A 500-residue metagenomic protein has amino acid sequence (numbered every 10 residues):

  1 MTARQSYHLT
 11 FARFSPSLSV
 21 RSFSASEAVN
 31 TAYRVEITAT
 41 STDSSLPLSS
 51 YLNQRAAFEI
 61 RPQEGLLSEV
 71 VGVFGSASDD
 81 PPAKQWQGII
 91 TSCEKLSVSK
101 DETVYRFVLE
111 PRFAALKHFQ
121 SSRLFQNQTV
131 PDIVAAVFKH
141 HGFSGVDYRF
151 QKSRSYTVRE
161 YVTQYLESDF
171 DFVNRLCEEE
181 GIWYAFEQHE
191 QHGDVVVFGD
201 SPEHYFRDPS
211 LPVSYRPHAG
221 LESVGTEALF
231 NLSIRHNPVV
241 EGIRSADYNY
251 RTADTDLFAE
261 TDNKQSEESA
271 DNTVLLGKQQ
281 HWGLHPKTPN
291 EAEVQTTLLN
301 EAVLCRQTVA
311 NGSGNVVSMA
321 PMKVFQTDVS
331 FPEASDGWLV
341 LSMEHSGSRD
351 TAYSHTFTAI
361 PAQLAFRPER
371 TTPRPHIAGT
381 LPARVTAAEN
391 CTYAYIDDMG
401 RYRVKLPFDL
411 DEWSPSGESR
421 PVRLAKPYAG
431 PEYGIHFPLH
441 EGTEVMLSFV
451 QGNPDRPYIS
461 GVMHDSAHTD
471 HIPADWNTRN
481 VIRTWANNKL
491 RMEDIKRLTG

Functional and structural regions predicted by a protein language model:
M1-G500: Amphipathic alpha-helical and helix-coil boundary elements used as assembly and membrane-proximal scaffolds
